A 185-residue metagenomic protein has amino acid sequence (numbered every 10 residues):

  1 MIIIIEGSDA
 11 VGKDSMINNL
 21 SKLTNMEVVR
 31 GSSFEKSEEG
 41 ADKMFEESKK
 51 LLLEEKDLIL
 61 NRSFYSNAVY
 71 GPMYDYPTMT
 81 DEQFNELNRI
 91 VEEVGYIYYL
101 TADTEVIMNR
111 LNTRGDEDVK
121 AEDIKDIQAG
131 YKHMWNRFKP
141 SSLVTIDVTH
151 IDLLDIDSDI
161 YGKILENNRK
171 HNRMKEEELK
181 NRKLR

Functional and structural regions predicted by a protein language model:
M1-I2, D57-I59: Residue-level preference for the first positions of well-ordered beta-strands
I5: Hydrophobic anchor at the beta1->P-loop junction of P-loop NTPases
S8-D57, V69, M73: Conserved substrate/cofactor phosphate-moiety recognition/catalytic segment in nucleotide-dependent phosphotransferases
F64-S66, A102-M108, I151: Conserved nucleotide-binding/hydrolysis micro-motifs of P-loop NTPases
A68-P77, T113-D116: A short secondary-structure junction motif
Y74-L87: Substrate-gripping "pore-loop 1 plus following alpha2 helix"
F84-M134: A glycine- and Lys/Arg-enriched "phosphate-lid" helix/loop adjacent to the NTP-binding pocket of small-molecule kinases
G115-D116, A129-R185: NTP-dependent small-molecule kinase module
